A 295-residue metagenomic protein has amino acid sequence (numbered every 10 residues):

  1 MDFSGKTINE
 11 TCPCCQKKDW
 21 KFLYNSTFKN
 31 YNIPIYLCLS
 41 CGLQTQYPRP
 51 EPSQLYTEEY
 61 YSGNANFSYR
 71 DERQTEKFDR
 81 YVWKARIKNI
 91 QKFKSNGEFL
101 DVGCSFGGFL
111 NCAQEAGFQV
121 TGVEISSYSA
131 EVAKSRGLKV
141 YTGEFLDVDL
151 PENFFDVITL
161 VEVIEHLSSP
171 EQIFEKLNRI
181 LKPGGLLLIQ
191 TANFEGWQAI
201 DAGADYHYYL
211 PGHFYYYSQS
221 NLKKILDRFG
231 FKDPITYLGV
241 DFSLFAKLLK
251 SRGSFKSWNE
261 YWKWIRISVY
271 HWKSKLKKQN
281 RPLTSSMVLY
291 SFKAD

Functional and structural regions predicted by a protein language model:
M1-V161, E171-F174, T236-G239, S251-S254 (+2 more regions): Conserved N-terminal segment of class I S-adenosyl-L-methionine
P13-K21, S220-Y237, I265: A SAM-dependent methyltransferase catalytic signature shared across enzymes that methylate proteins
A65-S68, L244-H271: C-terminal helical/coil "lid" or tail adjacent to the Rossmann-like core of SAM-dependent
V161-S168, G212: Short catalytic micro-motifs in class I SAM-dependent methyltransferases
S168-Q172, A199: Short N-terminal helix/helix-N-cap motif within the alpha/beta-hydrolase-1
E171-L186: A short glycine-rich, Lys/Arg-flanked "PGG" loop and its adjoining helix->strand segment in the class I
I189-Y215, S220-L226, K247-G253: Short, glycine-/aromatic-enriched active-site segment of Class I SAM-dependent methyltransferases
